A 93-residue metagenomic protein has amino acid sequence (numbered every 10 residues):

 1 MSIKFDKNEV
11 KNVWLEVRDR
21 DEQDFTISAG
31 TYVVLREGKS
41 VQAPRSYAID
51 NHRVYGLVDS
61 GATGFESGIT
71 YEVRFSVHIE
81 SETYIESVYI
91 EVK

Functional and structural regions predicted by a protein language model:
M1-K93: Contiguous segments within soluble domain cores/interaction surfaces
